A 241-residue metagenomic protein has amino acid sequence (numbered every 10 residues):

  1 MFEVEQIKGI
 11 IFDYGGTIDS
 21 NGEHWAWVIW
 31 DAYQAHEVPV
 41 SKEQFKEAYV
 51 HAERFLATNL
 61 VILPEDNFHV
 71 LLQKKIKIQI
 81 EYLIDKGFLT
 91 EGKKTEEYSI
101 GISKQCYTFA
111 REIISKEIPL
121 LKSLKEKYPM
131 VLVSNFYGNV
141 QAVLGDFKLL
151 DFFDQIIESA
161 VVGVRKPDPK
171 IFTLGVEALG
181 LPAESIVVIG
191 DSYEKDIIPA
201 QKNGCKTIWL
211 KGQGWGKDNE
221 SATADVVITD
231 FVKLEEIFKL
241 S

Functional and structural regions predicted by a protein language model:
M1-I10, E43, T90-K93, I118 (+2 more regions): Asp-based, Mg2+/Mn2+-dependent phosphohydrolase catalytic module
E3-I118: N-terminal helical cap/lid subdomain that shapes the substrate entry/recognition surface in HAD-like hydrolases
E126-K127: Structured helix-beta-strand junction loops
